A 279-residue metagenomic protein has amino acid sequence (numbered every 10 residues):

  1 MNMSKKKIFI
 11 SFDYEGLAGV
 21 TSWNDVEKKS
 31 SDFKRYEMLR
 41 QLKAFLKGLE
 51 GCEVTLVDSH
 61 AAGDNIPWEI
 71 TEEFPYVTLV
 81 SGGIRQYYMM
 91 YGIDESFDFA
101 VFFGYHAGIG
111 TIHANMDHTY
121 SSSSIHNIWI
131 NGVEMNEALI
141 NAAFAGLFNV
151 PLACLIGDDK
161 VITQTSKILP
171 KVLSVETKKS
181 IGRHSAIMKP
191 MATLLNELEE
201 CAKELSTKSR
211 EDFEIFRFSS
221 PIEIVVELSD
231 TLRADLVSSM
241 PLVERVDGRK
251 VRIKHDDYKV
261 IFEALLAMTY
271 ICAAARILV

Functional and structural regions predicted by a protein language model:
M1-I8, R85-A100: Short amphipathic alpha-helices and their capping/turn segments at secondary-structure boundaries
S4-K6, L194, E199-V279: C-terminal accessory domains and tails appended to enzymatic cores
F9-S22, K34, L49-C52: N-terminal glycine-rich anion-binding loops that anchor highly charged ligand groups
S11-F12, V57-D58, A100-G104, L155-I156 (+1 more regions): Short beta-strand segments
N24-K47: Short catalytic helix/loop segments, enriched in acidic residues and glycine and frequently bearing histidine
L42-E95: Glycine-rich nucleotide/cofactor/substrate-binding loop typically near the N-terminus or early in the first domain
R85, S123-F148, I156-K160: Active-site glycine-rich loop that binds ribose-phosphate moieties when present
F144-S206: Active-site rim beta-loop-alpha module in soluble metabolic enzymes
